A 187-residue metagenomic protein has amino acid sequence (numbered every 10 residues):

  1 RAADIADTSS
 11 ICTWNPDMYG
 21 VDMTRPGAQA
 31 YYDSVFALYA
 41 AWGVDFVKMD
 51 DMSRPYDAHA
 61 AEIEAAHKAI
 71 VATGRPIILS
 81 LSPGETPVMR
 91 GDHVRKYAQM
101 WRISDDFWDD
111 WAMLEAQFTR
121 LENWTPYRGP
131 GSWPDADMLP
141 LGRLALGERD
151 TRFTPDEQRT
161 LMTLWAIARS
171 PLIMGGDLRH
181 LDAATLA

Functional and structural regions predicted by a protein language model:
R1-W42, D51-M52: Active-site-adjacent "subsite" loops/lids of carbohydrate-active enzymes
A3-S10, A30, S34, R75-D177: Glycan-recognition surfaces
D7-S9, P55-A69, A136-G142: Active-site-adjacent beta->alpha loops and helix N-cap segments on the catalytic face of soluble alpha/beta enzymes
T24-A30, M52-A61, E85-V88: Acidic-and-aromatic substrate-binding clefts and catalytic sites of carbohydrate-active enzymes
Q29-F36, A60-I63, H67, L164: Extracytoplasmic/secreted envelope proteins and their assembly/folding machinery, especially bacterial periplasmic
V44-D45, T73-I77: Short, well-ordered coil/turn segments that N-cap beta-strands
I173-A187: Glycan-recognition and catalytic regions of carbohydrate-active enzymes
